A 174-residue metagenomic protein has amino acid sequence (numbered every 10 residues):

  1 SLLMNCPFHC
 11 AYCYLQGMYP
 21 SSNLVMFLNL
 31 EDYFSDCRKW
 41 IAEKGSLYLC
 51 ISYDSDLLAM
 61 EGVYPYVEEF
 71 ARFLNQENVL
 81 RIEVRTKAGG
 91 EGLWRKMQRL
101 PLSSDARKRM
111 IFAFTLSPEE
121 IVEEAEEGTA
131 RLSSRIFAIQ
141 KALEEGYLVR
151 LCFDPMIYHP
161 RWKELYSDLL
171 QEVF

Functional and structural regions predicted by a protein language model:
S1, A11-A113: Conserved Radical SAM active-site core
L3, P7: Residues immediately within or flanking Cys/His clusters that coordinate Zn2+ in small zinc-binding modules
Y14, Y48-S55, L116-E123, F137 (+1 more regions): Generic alpha-helix detector with strongest preference for long hydrophobic helices that associate with membranes
V25-D32, G62-P65, E127-S134, R161-D168: Alpha-helix N-cap and loop-to-helix initiation/capping positions
S55-L58, G89-L93, M110-A130, P155-P160: Conserved radical SAM core fold
I82-T86, M110-F112, E126-E127, R131 (+3 more regions): Helix-rich catalytic cores of soluble enzyme domains
S134-F174: Conserved C-terminal portion of the radical SAM core fold that forms the substrate/S-adenosylmethionine-binding
